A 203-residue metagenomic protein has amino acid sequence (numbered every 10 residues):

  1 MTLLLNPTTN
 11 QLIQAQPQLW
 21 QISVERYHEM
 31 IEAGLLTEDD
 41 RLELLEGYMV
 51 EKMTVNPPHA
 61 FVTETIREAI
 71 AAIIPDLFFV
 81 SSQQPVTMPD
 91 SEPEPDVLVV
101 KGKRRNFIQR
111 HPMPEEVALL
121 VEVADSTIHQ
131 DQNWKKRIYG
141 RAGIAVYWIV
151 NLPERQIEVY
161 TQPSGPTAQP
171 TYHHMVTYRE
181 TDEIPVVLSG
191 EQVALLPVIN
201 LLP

Functional and structural regions predicted by a protein language model:
M1-P203: Gly/Pro/Ser/Thr-rich low-complexity, intrinsically disordered segments predominantly at protein N-termini
